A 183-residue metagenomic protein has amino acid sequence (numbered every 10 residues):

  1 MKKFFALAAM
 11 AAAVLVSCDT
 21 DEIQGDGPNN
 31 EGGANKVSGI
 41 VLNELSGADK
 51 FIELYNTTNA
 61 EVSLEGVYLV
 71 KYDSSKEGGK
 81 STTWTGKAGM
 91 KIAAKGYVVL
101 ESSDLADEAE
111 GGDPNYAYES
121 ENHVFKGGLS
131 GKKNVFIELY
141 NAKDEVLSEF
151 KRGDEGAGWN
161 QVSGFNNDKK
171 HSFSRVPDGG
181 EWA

Functional and structural regions predicted by a protein language model:
M1-V16: Sec-dependent bacterial lipoprotein signal peptides
C18-E181: Activation on beta-sandwich/Ig-like modules and their edge loops
